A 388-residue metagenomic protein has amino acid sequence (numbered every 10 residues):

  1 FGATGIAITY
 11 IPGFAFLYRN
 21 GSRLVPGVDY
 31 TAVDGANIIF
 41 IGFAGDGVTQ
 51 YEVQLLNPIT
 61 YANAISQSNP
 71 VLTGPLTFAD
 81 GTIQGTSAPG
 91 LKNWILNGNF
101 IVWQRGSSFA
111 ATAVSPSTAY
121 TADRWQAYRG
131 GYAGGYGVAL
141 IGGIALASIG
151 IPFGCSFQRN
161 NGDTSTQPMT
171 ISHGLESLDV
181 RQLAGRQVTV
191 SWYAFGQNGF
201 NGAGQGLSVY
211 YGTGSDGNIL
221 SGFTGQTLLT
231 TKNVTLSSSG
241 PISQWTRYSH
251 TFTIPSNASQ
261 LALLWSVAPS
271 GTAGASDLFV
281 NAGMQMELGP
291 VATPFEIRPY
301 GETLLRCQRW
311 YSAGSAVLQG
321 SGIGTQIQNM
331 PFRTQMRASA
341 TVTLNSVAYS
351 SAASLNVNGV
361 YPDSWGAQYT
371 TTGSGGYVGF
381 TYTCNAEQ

Functional and structural regions predicted by a protein language model:
F1-P26, G45-G47, L55-P70: Extended beta-strand solenoid/passenger and fiber regions
G2-T4, G27, V48, G81 (+2 more regions): Glycine-centered loop/turn motifs
I11-G13, D34, G47, S66 (+4 more regions): Repetitive beta-strand solenoid architecture
N20-G35, N358-V360: Solvent-exposed beta-strand/loop surfaces of large extracellular or lumenal domains
F40-V53, Y377: Extracellular interaction modules
I59-A88, N93: Register-specific beta-strand positions within repetitive beta-rich fiber domains
G85-Q388: Extracellular and organelle-lumenal recognition/adhesion modules and their flexible linkers in secreted
